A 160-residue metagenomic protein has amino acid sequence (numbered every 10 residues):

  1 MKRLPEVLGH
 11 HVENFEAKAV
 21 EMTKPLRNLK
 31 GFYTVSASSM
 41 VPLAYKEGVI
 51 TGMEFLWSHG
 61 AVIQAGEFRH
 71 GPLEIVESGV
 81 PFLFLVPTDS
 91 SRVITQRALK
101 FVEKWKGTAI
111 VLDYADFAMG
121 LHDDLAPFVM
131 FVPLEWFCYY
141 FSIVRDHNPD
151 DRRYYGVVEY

Functional and structural regions predicted by a protein language model:
K2-Y160: A SIS-like phosphosugar-recognition module
